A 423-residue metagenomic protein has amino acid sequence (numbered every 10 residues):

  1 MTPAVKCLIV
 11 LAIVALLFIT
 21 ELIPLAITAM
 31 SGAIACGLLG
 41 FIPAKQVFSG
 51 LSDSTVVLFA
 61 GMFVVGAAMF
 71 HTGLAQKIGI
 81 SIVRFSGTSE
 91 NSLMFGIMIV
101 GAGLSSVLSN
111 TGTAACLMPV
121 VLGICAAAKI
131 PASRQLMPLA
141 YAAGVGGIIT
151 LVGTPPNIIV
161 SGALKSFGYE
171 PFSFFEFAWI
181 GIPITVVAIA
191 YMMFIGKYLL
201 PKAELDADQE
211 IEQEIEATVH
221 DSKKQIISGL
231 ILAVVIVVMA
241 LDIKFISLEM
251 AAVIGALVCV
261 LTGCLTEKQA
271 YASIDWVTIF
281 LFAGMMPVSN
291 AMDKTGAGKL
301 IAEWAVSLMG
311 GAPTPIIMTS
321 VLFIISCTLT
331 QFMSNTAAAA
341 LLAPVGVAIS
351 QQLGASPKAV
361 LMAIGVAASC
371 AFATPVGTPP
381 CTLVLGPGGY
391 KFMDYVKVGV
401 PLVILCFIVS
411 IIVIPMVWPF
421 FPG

Functional and structural regions predicted by a protein language model:
M1-A60, V64-G66, E176-E303, T319 (+3 more regions): Hydrophobic transmembrane alpha-helices of multi-pass small-molecule transporters
P3-A4, L22, L51, M69 (+13 more regions): Alpha-helix capping and helix-loop boundary segments enriched in small/acidic/polar residues
K6, V65, T88, A128-Y141 (+2 more regions): Juxtamembrane and boundary regions of transmembrane helices in multi-pass small-molecule transporters and channels
I13, I27, S31-I34, L38-P131 (+2 more regions): Membrane-embedded alpha-helical segments and adjacent helix-loop junctions characteristic of multi-pass solute
A15-I23, V100-S109, A140-V152, V237-K244 (+2 more regions): Transmembrane alpha-helix interface/packing and boundary motifs in multi-pass membrane proteins, characterized by
A29, A60, M98, P119 (+9 more regions): Residue-level recognition of transmembrane alpha-helices in multi-pass small-molecule transporters/permeases
G146, V234, V258-C259, K268-Y271 (+10 more regions): Generic hydrophobic alpha-helical scaffold/packing signal
